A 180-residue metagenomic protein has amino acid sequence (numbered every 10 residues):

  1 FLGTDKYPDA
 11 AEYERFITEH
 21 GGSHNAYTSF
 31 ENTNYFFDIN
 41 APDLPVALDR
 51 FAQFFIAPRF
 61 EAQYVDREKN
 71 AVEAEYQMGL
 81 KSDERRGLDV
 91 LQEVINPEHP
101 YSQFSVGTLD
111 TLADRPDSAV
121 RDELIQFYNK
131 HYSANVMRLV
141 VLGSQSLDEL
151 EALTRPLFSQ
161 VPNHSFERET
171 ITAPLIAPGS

Functional and structural regions predicted by a protein language model:
L2-Y7, F60-E61, S146-D148, F158-F166: Bacterial peptidoglycan biogenesis and beta-lactam-recognition machinery
G3-Y7, D38-A71: M16/insulysin-pitrilysin zinc metalloprotease superfamily fold
P8-D43, G79-V136, Q160-S180: Non-catalytic beta-strand/loop surface segments
A10, E14, L48, D66-K69 (+2 more regions): Hydrophobic face of alpha-helices
N40-D43, G143-D148: Helix N-cap motif at beta-to-alpha junctions
D49-F54, E151-F158: Short amphipathic alpha-helices in soluble, non-transmembrane regions that often serve as interface/regulatory elements
